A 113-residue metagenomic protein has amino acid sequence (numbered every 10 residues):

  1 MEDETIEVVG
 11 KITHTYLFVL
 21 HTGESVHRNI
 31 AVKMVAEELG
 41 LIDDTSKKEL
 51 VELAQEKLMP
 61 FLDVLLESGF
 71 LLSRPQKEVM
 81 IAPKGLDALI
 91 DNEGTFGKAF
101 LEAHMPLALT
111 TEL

Functional and structural regions predicted by a protein language model:
M1-A36: Short alpha-helical segments that sit at the start of domains
G23, E49-L53, L72-S73: Short acidic, glycine/proline-enriched loop segments that cap or flank alpha-helices
M34-Q55: Short helix-coil junctions and helix-kink-helix linkers
I42, L72, T95-F96: Alpha-solenoid repeat scaffolds
A54-D63: Short, hydrophobic-biased segments on the C-terminal half of alpha helices that form "recognition helices"
D63-Q76: A short, conserved structural fragment
E78-P83: Minor-groove-contacting beta-hairpin "wing" of winged helix-turn-helix DNA-binding domains
K84-L113: Short, amphipathic alpha-helical interaction segments positioned at domain boundaries
